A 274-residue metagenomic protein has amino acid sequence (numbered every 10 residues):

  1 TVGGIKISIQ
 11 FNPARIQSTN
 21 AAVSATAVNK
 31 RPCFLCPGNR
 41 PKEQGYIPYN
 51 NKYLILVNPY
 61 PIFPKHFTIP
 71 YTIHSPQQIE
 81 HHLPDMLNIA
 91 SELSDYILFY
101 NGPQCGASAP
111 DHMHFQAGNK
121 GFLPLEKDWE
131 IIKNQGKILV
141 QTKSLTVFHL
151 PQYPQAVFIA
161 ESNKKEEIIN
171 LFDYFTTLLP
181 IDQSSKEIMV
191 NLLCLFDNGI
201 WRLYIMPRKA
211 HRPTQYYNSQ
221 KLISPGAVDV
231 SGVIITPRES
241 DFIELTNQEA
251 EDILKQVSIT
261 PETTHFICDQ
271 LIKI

Functional and structural regions predicted by a protein language model:
T1-D85, K120-A160, K165-I274: Active-site microenvironments that recognize anionic phosphate/pyrophosphate groups
I47-P48, S75-Q77, H82-S108: Betabetaalpha-Me/HNH-type nuclease active-site subdomain
N51-Y53, K65-F67, S94-L98, D111-F115: Generic beta-strand structural signal
Y96-A109, S185-D197: A short glycine-rich, hydrophobically flanked beta-strand micro-motif that places a catalytic Asp/Glu for divalent metal
I97-E130: Loop-centered beta-sheet repeat module
